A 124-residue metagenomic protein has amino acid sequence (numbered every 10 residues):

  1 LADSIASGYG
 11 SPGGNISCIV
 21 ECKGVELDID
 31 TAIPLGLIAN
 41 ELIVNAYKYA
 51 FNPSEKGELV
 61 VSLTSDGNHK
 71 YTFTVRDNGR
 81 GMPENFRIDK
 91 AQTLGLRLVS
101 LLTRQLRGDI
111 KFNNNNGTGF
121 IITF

Functional and structural regions predicted by a protein language model:
L1-G14, T64: Short beta-to-alpha transition helix within the HATPase_c
P12-I43, Y47-E58: Conserved short strand/loop->alpha-helix "switch" segment adjacent to the catalytic nucleotide/phosphoryl-transfer site
K56-H69: Short beta-strand/loop element within the Bergerat-fold HATPase_c
S62, T118-F124: Short C-terminal beta-strand
K70-L96: Glycine-rich/acidic phosphate-handling loop/turn and adjacent ATP-lid/helix of nucleotide-binding kinase/ATPase domains
L106-N113: Glycine-rich ATP-binding loops of the HATPase_c
